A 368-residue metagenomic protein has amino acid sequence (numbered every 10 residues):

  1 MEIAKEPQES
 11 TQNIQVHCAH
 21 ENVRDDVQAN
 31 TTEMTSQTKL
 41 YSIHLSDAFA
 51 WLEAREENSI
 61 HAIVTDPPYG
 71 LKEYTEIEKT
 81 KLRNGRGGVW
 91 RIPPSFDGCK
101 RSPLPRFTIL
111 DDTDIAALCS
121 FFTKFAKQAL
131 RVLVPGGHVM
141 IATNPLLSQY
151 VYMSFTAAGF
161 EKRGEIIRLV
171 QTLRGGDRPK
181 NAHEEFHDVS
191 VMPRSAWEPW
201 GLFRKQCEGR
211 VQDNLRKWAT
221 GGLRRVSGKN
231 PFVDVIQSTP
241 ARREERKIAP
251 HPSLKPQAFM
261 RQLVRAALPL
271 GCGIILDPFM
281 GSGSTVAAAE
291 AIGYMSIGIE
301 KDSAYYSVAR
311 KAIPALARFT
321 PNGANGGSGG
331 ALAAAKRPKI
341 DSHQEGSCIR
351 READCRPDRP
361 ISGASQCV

Functional and structural regions predicted by a protein language model:
E2-G323, L332, I340-R351, C355-G363 (+1 more regions): Core catalytic lobe of class I
G327-G329: Intrinsically disordered, low-complexity regions enriched in glycine and serine
